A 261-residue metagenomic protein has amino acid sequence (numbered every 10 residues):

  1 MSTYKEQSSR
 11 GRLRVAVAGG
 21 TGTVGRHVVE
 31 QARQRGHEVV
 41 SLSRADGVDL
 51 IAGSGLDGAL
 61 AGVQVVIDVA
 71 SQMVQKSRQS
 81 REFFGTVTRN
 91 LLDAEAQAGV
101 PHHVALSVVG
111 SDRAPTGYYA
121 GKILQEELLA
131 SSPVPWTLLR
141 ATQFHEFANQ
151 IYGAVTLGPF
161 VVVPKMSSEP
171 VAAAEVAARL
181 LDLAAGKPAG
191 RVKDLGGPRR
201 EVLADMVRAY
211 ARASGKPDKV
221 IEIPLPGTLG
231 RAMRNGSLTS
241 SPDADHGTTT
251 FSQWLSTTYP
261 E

Functional and structural regions predicted by a protein language model:
S2-E6, R10-R35: N-terminal Rossmann NAD(P)H-binding glycine-rich loop of SDR-like oxidoreductase domains
V24, V66, A173-L180, L195 (+2 more regions): Non-catalytic, hydrophobic alpha-helical segments
R33-A98, V108-R113: NAD(P)H-binding glycine-rich loop region in Rossmannoid oxidoreductase-like domains and their noncatalytic homologs
S107, L124-F147: Conserved beta-loop-beta element that borders a ligand/cofactor-binding pocket
T137, Q150-V171, E175, K187: A conserved pocket-lining segment of Rossmann-fold NAD(P)-dependent short-chain dehydrogenase/reductase
E146-Y152, T156-L157, L183-K193, R199 (+1 more regions): Glycine/proline-rich active-site loop of Rossmann-fold NAD(P)-dependent oxidoreductases
V163-S167, K193-R200: Glycine-rich Rossmann NAD(P)(H)-binding loop
V207-E261: Mobile cap/lid helix-loop segments that border enzyme active or cofactor-binding sites and regulate substrate access
